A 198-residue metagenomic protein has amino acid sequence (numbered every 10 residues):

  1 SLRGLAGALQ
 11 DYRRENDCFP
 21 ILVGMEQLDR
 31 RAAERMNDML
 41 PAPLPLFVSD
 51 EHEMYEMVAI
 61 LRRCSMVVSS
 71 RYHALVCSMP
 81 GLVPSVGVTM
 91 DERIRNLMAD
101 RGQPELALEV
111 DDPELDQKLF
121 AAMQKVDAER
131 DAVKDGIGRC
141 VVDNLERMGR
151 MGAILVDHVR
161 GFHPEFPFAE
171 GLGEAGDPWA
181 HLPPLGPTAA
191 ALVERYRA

Functional and structural regions predicted by a protein language model:
S1-A198: Active-site anion-handling motifs in enzyme catalytic cores
